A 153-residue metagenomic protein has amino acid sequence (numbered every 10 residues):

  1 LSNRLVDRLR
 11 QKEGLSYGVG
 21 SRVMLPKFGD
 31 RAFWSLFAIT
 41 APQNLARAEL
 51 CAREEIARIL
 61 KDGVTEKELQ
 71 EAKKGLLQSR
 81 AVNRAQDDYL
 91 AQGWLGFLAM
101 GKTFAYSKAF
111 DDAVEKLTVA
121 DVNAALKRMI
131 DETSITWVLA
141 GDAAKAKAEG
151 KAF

Functional and structural regions predicted by a protein language model:
D7-K116, E132-A140: M16 family metallopeptidases and their MPP-like homologs
F33, K147-A148: Extended interaction regions within the primary functional domain
L117-A124: A short, acidic, amphipathic alpha-helical segment used as a generic capping/interface helix at domain edges
A125-M129: Short proline/glycine-enriched turn/loop segments at secondary-structure junctions
G141-A146: A short, acidic, flexible beta-alpha connecting loop/helix-capping segment that sits on the rim of active
G150-F153: Extracellular/periplasmic ectodomains of large secreted or surface enzymes and adhesion receptors
